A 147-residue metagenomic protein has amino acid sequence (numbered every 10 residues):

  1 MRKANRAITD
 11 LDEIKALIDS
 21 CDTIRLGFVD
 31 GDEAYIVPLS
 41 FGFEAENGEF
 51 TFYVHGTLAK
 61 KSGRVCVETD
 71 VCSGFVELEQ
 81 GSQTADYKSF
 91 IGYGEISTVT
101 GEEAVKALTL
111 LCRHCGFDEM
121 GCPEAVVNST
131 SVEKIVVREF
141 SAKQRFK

Functional and structural regions predicted by a protein language model:
M1-E49: An N-terminal domain-cap segment
M1-N5, C72-K147: Charged, gly/pro-rich active-site loop segments
A16, K61-S62, E124-V127: A general structural signal for short secondary-structure junctions and capping/turn motifs
D22-I24, Y35-V37, G48-F50, G63-V67 (+2 more regions): A generic structural signal for short beta-strands and their flanking turns/coil linkers
F28-D30, G56, T69-V71, V136-E139: Short, structured patches in soluble enzyme cores that scaffold and shape functional sites
G31, K60, T98: Short, electropositive, low-hydrophobicity segments enriched in small/polar residues
G42-F75: A short mixed-secondary-structure module that forms the rim of ligand-binding clefts
